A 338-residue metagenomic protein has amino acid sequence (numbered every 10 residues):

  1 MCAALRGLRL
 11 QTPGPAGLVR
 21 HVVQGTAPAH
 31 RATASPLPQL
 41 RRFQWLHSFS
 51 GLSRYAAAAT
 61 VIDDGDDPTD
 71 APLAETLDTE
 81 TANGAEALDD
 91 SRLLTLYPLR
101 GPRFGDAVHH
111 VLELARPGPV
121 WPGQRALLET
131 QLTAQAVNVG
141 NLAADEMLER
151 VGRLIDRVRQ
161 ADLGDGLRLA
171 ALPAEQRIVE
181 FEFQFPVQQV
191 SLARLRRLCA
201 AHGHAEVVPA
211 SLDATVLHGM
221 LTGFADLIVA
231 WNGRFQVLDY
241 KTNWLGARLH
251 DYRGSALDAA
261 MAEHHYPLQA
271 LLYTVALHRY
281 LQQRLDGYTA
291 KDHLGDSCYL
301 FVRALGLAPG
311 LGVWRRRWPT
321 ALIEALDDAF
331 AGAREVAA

Functional and structural regions predicted by a protein language model:
M1-A338: Structural signature of nuclease core domains in nucleic-acid processing machines
